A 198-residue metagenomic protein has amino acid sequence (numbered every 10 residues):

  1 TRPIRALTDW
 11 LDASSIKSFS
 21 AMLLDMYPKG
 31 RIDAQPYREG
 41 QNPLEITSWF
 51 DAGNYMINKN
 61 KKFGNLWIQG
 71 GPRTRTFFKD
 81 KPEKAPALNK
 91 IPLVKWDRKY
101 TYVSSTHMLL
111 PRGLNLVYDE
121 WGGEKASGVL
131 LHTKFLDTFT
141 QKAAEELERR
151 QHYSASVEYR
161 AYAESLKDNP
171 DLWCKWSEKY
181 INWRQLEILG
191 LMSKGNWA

Functional and structural regions predicted by a protein language model:
R2-A198: Catalytic-site signature of metal-activated, phosphate-bearing donor transferases, centered on the GT-A/GT-A-like
